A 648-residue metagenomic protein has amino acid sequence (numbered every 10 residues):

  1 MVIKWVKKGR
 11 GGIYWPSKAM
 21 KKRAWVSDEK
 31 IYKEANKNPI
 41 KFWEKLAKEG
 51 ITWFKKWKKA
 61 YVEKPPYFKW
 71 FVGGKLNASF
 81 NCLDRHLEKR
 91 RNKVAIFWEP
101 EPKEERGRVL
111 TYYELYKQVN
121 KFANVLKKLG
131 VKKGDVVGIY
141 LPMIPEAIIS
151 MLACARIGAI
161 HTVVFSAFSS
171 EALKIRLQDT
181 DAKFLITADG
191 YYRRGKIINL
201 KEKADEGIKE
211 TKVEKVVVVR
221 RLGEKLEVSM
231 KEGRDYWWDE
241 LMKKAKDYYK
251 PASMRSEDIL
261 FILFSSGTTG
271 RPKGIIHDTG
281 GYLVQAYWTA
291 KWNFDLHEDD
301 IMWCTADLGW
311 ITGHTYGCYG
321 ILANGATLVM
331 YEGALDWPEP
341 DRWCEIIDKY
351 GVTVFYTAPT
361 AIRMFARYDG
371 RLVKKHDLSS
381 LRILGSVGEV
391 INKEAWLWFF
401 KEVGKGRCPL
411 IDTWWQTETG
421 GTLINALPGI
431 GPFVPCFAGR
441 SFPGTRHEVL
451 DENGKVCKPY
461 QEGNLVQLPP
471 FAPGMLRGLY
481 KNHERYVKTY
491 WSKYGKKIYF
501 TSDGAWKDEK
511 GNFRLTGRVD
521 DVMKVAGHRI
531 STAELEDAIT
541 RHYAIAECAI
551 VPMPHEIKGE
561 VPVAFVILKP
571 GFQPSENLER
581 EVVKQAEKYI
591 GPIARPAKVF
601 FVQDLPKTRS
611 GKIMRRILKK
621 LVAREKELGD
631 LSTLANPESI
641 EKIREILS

Functional and structural regions predicted by a protein language model:
S79, I96-L152, S169-K174, G233-E240 (+1 more regions): Conserved AMP-binding/adenylate-forming core of the ANL superfamily
N92-V94, V213-V219, S229-F264, R271 (+3 more regions): Conserved pre-ATP/AMP-binding loop-to-beta segment of ANL
R156-E240, A358-P359: Structural core segment of the AMP-binding/adenylate-forming
K215, M523, A549-H555, V563-I567 (+2 more regions): Conserved C-terminal "lid"/linker of ANL adenylate-forming enzymes
L283-I301, I311-T353, R367-R371: Conserved AMP-binding/adenylation subdomain of ANL enzymes
Y319, A323-A326, T353-T357, A366-P435 (+2 more regions): Gly/Ser/Thr-rich phosphate-binding loop
E448-P470, K507-K510, Q573-E579, M614: Conserved beta-loop-beta connector loops within the AMP-binding
V466-A533, T540-R541, K558: Conserved ATP-binding/catalytic segment of the ANL
